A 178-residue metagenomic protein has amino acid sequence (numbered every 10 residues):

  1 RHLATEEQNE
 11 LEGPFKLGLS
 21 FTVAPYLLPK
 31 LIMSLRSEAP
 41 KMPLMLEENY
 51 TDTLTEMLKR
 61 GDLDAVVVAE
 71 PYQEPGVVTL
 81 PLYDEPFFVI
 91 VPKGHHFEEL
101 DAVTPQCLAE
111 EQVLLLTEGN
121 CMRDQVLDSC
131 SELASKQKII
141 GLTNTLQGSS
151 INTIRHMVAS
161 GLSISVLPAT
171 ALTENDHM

Functional and structural regions predicted by a protein language model:
R1-Q8: Alpha-helical linker/hinge and terminal dimerization helices associated with HTH transcriptional regulators
Q8-N9, G76-L114: Flexible hinge/capping segments at coil-to-helix
E12-P75, K136-I139, Q147-S150: Central regulatory/effector-binding core of bacterial HTH transcription factors
P14-G18, V66, I90, L114 (+1 more regions): Short, well-ordered beta-strand segments
L17, M57-K59, L108, R155-L162: Hydrophobic residues within well-ordered alpha-helices
N49-D52, G61, E85, Q106 (+2 more regions): Structural detector for helix-capping/boundary residues
D52, V67-V77, D124, D128 (+2 more regions): A ligand-binding cleft/hinge motif common to bilobed small-molecule-binding domains
F97-E98, Q112-Q137: Secondary-structure junction motif
